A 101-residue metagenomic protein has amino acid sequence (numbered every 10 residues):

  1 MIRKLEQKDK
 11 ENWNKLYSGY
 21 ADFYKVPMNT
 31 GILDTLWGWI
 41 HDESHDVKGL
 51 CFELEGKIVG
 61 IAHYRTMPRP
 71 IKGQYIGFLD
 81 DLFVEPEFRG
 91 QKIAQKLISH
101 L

Functional and structural regions predicted by a protein language model:
M1-K15: A short beta-loop-alpha structural element at the N-terminal edge of CoA-dependent acyl/N-acetyltransferase catalytic
K15-M28: Helix-loop element at the rim of GNAT/NAT acetyltransferase active sites that forms part of the acceptor-substrate
M28-D46: Active-site rim helix/loop that mediates acceptor-substrate recognition in acyltransferases
C51, K57-T66: Conserved beta-strand in the GNAT
L54, D80: A cytosolic small-molecule/anion-sensing beta-strand core signal
M67-L79, R89: A conserved beta-turn-beta hairpin within the catalytic core of GNAT-like acetyltransferases that forms part
E85-S99: Conserved glycine-rich acetyl-CoA-binding loop
